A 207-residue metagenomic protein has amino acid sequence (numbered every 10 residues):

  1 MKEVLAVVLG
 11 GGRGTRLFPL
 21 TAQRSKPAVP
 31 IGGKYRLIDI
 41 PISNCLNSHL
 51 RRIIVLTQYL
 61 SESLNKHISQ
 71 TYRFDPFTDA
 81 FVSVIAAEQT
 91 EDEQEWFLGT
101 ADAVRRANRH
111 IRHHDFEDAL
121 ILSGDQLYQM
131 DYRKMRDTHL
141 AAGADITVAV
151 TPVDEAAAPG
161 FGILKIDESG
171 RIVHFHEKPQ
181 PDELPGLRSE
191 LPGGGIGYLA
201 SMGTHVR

Functional and structural regions predicted by a protein language model:
M1-R207: Unchanged
